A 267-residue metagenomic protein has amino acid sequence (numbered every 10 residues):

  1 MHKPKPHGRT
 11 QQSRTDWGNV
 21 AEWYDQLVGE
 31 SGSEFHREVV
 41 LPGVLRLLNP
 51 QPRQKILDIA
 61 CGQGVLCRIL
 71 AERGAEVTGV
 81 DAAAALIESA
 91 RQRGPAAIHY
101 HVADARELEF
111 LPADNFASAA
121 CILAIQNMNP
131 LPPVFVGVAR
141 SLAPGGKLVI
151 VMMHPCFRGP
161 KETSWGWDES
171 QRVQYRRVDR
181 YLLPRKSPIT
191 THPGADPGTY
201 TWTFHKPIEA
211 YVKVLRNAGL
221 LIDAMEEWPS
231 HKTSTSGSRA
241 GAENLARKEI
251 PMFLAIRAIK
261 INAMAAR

Functional and structural regions predicted by a protein language model:
H2-Q51, V65, I69, L86-S89 (+1 more regions): Conserved class I S-adenosyl-L-methionine
K55-I59, Q63-L108: Class I SAM-dependent methyltransferase SAM/SAH-binding core
F110-A119: A short acidic, Gly/Pro-enriched loop at the edge of an enzyme's catalytic core that lines a small-molecule cofactor
P132-K147: A short glycine-rich, Lys/Arg-flanked "PGG" loop and its adjoining helix->strand segment in the class I
K147-I189: Conserved class I S-adenosyl-L-methionine
M152, C156-T163, A195-E209: Acceptor-substrate binding/catalytic loop of class I
W202-M225: Short alpha-helix
G241-R267: Core SAM-dependent methyltransferase catalytic element
